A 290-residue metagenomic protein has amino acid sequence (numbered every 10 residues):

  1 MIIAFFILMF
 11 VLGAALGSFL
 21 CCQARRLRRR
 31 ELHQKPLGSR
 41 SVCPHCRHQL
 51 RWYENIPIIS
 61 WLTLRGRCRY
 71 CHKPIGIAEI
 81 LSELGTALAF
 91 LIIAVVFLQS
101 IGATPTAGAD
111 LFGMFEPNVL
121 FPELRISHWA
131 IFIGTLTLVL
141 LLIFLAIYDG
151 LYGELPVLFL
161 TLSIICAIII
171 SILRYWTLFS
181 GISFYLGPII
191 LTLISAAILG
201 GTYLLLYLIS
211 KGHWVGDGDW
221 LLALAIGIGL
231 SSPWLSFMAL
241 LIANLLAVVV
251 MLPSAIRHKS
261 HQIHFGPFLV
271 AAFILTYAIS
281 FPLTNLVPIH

Functional and structural regions predicted by a protein language model:
M1-H290: A membrane-topology feature that recognizes alpha-helical transmembrane segments and their immediate juxtamembrane
